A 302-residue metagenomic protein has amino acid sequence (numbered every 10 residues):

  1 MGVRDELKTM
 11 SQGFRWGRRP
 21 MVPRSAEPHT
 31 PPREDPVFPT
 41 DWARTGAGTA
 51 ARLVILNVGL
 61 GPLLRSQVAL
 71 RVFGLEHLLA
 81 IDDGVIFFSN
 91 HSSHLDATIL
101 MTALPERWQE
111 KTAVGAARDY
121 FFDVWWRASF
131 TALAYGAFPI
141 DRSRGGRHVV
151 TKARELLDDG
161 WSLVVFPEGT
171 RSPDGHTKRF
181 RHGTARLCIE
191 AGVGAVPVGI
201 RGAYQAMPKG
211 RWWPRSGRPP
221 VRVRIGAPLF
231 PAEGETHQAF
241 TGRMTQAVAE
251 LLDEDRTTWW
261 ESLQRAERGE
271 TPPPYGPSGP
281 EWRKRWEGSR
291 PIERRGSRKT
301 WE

Functional and structural regions predicted by a protein language model:
G2-T40, R44, A51, R147-E302: Non-catalytic C-terminal accessory region of glycerolipid acyltransferases and related lyso-lipid remodeling enzymes
R44-A69, D123-A134, P208-R218: Alpha-helical membrane-targeting segments
G59-G61, L133-I140, P167-T170: Short, basic, glycine/proline-bearing loop/turn elements
L60-H91: Helix-to-loop junction immediately C-terminal to a conserved catalytic motif
P62-V68, P139-S143, D174: Short, flexible loop segments at the rims of nucleotide/cofactor-binding pockets, characterized by
V72, V114, A137-P139, A195-P197 (+1 more regions): Conserved beta-strand scaffold positions in the cores of enzyme catalytic domains, especially in NTP/NDP-utilizing
V72-L75, V124, R147-V150: Structural motif corresponding to alpha-helix initiation and N-cap regions
A80-S143: Catalytic core of membrane glycerolipid acyltransferases/transacylases, capturing the structured, soluble-facing
